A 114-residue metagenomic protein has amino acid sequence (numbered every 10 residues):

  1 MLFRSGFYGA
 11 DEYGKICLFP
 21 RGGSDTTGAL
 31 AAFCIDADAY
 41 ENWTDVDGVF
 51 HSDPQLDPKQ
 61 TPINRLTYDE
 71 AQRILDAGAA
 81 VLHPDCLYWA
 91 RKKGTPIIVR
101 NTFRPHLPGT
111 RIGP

Functional and structural regions predicted by a protein language model:
M1-P114: C-terminal catalytic "cap/lid" subdomain
